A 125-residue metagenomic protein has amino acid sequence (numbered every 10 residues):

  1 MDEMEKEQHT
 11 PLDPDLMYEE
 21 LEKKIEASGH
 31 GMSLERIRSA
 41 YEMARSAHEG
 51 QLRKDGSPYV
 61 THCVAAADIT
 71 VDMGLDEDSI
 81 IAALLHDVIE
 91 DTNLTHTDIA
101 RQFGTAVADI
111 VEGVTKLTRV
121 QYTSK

Functional and structural regions predicted by a protein language model:
M1-K125: Active-site helical microenvironments for divalent-metal-assisted chemistry
